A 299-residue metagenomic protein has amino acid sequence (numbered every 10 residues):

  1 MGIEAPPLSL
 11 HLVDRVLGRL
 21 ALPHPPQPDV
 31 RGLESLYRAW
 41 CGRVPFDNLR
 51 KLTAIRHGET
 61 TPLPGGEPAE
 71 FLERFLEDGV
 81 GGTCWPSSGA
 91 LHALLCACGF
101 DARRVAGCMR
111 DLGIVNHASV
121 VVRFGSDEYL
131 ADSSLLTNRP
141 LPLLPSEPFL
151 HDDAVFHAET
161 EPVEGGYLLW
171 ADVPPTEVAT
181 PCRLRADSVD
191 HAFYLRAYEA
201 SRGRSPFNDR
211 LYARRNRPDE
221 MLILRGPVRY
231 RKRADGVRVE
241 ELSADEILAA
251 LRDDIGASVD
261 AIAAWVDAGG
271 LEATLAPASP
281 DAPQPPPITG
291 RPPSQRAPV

Functional and structural regions predicted by a protein language model:
M1-R38, C96-C98, Y167-V299: N-terminal accessory/pre-domain segments preceding catalytic cores
E4-G79: Secondary-structure boundary elements
D47, R103, V121, D132 (+5 more regions): Residues in well-ordered beta-strands of folded domains
R50-I114: Extended, compositionally biased flexible segments
L52, T137, D219: Short loop/turn segments at secondary-structure transitions that flank enzyme active sites
S88-E159: Hydrophobic/aromatic-rich core segments of domains that either
N116-H117, E128, G165-G166, D209-R210: Short, surface-exposed beta-edge/turn micro-motifs
G125-S126, V163, P218: Short strand-connecting beta-turns/loops that link adjacent beta-strands
